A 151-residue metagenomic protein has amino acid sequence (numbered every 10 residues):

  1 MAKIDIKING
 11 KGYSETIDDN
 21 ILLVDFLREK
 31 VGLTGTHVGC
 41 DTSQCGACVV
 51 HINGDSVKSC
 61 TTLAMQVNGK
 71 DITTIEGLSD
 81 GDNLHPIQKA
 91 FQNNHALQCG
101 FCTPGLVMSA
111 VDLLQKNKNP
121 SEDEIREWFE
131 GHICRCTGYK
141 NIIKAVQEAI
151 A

Functional and structural regions predicted by a protein language model:
M1-A151: Signature of N-terminal electron-transfer/Fe-S-associated modules in redox systems
